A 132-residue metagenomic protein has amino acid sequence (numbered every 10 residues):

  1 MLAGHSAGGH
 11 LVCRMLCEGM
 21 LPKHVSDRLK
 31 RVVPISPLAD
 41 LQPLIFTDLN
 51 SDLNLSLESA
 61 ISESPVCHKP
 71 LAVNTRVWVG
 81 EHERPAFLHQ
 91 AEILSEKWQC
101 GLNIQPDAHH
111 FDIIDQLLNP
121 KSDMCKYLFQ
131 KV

Functional and structural regions predicted by a protein language model:
M1, V33, R76-W78, N103: Hydrophobic/aromatic beta-strand patches that form the interior of the parallel beta-sheet core in alpha/beta enzyme
M1-D48: Primarily recognizes the serine-hydrolase "nucleophile elbow" in alpha/beta-hydrolase and SGNH/GDSL folds
H5-G8, L16-C17, L29, E63-A72 (+4 more regions): A structural signal for the main folded, soluble domain(s) of proteins
E18-M20, L49-D52, I93-K97: Glycine-rich, phosphate-binding/catalytic loops in enzymes
P37-C67: Mobile cap/lid helix-loop segments that gate and shape the active-site cleft of serine hydrolases
L71, V77-G80: Short beta-strand/loop motif that positions the catalytic acidic residue of the alpha/beta-hydrolase fold
H82-A86: Acidic catalytic loop of the alpha/beta-hydrolase fold
L88, E92-S95, Q99-V132: C-terminal catalytic histidine-bearing segment of alpha/beta-hydrolase fold enzymes
